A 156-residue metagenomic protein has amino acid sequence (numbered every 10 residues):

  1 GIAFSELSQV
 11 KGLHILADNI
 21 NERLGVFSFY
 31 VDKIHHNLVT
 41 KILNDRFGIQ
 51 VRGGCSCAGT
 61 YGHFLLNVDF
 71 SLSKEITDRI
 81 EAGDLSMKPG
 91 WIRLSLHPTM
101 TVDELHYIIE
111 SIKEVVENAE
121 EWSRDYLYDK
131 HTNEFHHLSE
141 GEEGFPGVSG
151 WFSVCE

Functional and structural regions predicted by a protein language model:
G1-T40, C55-S56, Y61, I80-G83 (+2 more regions): Conserved small-domain helix->loop->beta segment predominantly found in fold-type I
I2, Y107-S111: A non-catalytic, amphipathic alpha-helix used as a structural packing/dimerization or gating element in enzyme scaffolds
S8, N37, F47, E120-R124 (+2 more regions): Catalytic cores of soluble metabolic enzymes centered on carboxylation/carboxyl-transfer
L24-H36, G48-L105: Conserved PLP-binding active-site segment of the aspartate aminotransferase-like
R46-R52, I112-E120: A common structural junction motif
L66-E75, N133-V154: Short, low-order "capping/linker" segments at domain edges
L94, V102, V116, R124-N133: Extended alpha-helical regions
